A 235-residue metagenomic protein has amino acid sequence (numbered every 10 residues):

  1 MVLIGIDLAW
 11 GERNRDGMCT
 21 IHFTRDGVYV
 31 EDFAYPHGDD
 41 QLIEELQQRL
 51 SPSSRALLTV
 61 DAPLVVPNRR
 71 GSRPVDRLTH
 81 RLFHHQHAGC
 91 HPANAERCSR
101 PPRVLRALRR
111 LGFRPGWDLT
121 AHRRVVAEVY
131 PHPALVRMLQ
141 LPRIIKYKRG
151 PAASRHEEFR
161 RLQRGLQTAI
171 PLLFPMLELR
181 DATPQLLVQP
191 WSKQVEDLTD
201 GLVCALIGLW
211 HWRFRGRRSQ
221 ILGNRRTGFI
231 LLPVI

Functional and structural regions predicted by a protein language model:
M1-I4, L8-I235: RNase H-like (RuvC/DEDD) metal-dependent nuclease/polynucleotide-processing core
